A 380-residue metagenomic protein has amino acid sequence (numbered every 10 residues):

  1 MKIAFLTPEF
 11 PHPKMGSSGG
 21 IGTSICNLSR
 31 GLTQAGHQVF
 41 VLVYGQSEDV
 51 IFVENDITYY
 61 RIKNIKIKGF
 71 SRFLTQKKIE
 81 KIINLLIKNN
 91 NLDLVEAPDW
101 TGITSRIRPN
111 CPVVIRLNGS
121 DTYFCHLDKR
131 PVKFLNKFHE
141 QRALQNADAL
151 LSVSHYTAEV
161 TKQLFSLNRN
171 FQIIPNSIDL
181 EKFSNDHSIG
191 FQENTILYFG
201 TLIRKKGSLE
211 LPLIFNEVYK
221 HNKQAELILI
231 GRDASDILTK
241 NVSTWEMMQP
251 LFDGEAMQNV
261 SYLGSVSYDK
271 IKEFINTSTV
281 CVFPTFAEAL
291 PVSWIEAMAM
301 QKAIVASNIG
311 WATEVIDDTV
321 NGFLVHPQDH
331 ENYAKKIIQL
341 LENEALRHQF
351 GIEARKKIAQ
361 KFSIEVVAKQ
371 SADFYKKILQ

Functional and structural regions predicted by a protein language model:
K77-K78, C111, Y123-R142, L180-S184: Nucleotide-sugar donor phosphate/pyrophosphate-binding loop at the beta->alpha transition of glycosyltransferases
Y156, S177: Carbohydrate-associated surface elements
I189-K206, P212-F215, L227-I230: Conserved donor-binding/catalytic core segment of Leloir-type glycosyltransferases
N241-V266: Nucleotide-activated donor-binding/catalytic signature segment of Leloir-type glycosyltransferases, i.e., the conserved
S265-V266, E273-S278: Short alpha-helical donor nucleotide-sugar binding micro-motif in glycosyltransferases
F286: Aromatic "clamp/platform" in nucleotide-sugar-dependent glycosyltransferases that forms part of the donor/acceptor
A303-A306, I316: Short hydrophobic beta-strand element within catalytic cores of glycosyltransferases and related nucleotide-activated
D318-T319, F323-H330, Q339-A345: Conserved acidic donor-binding segment of nucleotide-sugar-dependent glycosyltransferases
